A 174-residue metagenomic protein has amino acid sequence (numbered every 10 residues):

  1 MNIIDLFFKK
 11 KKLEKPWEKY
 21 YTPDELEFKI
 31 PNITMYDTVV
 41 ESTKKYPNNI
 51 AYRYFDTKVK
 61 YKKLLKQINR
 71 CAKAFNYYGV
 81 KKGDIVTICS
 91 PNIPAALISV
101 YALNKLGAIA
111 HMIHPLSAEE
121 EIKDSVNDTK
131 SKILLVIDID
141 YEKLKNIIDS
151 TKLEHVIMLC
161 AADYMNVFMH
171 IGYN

Functional and structural regions predicted by a protein language model:
M1-N32: Flexible, non-catalytic linker and terminal segments flanking ANL/adenylate-forming cores
I30-P31, V40, N48-I93, L97-Y101 (+1 more regions): Conserved AMP-binding/adenylate-forming core of the ANL superfamily
V59, I113, L159: Hydrophobic residues at beta-strand termini and immediately following loops that shape nucleotide-binding pockets
K81, K132, E154: Short acidic/polar active-site loop segments enriched in Thr and Asp
T87, I133-L135, I157: Structural motif
Y101-L106, D128: Short hydrophobic alpha-helices that are characteristic scaffold elements of the AMP-binding
P115-T151: Conserved ATP-dependent adenylate/AMP-binding module captured primarily in the ANL superfamily
K145-N174: ANL superfamily adenylate-forming
